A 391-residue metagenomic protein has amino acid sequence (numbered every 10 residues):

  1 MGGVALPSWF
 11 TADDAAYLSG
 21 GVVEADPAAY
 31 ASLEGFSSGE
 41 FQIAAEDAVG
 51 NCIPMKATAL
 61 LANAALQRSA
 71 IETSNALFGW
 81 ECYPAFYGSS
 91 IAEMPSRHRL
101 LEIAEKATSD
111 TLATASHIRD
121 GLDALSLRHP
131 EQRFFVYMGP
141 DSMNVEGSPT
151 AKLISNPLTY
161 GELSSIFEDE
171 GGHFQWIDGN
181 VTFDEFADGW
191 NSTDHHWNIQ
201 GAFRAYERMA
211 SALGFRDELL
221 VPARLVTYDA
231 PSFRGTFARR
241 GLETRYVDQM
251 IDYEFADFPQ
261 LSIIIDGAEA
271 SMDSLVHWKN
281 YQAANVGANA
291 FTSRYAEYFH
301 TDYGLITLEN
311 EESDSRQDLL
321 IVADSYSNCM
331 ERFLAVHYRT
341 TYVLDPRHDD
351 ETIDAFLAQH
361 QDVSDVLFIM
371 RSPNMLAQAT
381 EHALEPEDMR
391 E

Functional and structural regions predicted by a protein language model:
M1-E391: Extracellular glycan-modifying ectodomains
